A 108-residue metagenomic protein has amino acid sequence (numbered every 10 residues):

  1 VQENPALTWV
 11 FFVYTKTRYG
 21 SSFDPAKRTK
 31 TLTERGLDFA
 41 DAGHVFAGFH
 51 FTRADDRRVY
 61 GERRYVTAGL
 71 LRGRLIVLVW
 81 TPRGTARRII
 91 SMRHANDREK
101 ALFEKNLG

Functional and structural regions predicted by a protein language model:
V1-G108: Ribonuclease/tRNase effector modules and their secretory precursors
